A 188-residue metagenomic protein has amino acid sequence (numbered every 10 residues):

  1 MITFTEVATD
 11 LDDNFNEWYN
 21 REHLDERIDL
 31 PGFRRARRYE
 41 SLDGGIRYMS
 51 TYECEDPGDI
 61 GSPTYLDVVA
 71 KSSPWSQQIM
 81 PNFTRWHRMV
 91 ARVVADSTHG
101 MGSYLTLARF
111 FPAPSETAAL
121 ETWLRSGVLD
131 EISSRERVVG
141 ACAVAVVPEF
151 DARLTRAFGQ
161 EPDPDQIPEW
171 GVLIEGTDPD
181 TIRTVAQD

Functional and structural regions predicted by a protein language model:
M1-D188: Macromolecular interaction modules
